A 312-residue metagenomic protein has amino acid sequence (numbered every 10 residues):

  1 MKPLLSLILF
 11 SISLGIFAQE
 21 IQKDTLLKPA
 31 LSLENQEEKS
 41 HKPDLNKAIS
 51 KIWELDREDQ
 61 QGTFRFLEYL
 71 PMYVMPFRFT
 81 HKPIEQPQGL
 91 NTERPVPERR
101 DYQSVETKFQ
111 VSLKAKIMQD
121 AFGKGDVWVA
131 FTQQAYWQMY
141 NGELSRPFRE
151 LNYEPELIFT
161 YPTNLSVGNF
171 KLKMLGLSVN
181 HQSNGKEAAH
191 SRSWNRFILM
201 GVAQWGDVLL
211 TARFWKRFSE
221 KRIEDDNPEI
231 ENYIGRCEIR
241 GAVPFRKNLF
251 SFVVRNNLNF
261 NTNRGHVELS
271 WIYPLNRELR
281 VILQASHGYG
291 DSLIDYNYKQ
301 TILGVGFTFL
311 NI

Functional and structural regions predicted by a protein language model:
M1-I21: Bacterial Sec-dependent N-terminal signal peptides
I21, P29-E143, P147, N152-P155: Outer-membrane beta-barrel initiation region
P83-V96, Q103-S104, M118-R246, V254 (+2 more regions): Outer-membrane pore/translocation modules
E238-Q284, Y289, N311: Long, repeat-rich segments with strong aromatic
S292-N297: Short proline/glycine-enriched turn/loop segments at secondary-structure junctions
Q300-I312: Outer-membrane beta-barrel "beta-signal"
